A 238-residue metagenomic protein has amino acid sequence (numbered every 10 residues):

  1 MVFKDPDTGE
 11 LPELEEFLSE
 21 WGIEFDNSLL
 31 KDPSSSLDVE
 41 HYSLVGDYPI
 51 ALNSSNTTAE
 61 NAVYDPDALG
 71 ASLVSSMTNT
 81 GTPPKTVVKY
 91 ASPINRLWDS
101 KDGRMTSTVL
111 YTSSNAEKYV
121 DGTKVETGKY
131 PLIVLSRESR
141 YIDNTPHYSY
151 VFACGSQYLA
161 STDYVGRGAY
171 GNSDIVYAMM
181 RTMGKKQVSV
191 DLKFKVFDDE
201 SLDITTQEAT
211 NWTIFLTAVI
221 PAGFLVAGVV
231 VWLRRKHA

Functional and structural regions predicted by a protein language model:
M1-V188: Acidic, S/T/G-rich, low-cysteine, solvent-exposed domains in lumenal/extracellular/periplasmic regions of secretory
P33, L37, D198-L202, V231: A sequence-level detector of short, solvent-exposed, charge-rich linear segments
L159, G166, D191-L216: Short, aromatic-rich amphipathic segments at membrane interfaces that lie adjacent to a transmembrane helix or signal
A222-R234: Alpha-helical transmembrane segments
K236-A238: Short, Lys/Arg-enriched, Gly/Pro-containing loop segments at transmembrane-helix junctions of multi-pass membrane
